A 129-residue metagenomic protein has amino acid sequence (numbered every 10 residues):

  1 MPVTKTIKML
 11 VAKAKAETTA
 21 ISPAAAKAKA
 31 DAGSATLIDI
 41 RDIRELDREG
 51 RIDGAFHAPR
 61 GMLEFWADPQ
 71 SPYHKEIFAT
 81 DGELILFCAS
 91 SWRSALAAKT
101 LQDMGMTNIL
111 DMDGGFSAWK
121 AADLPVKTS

Functional and structural regions predicted by a protein language model:
M1-A35, I43-E83, W92-S129: Rhodanese-like catalytic fold shared by cysteine-dependent sulfurtransferases and DSP/PTP-type phosphatases
I38: Active-site flanking residues adjacent to catalytic metal/cofactor-binding acidic residues
F87: Short, surface-exposed ligand- or partner-binding patches at beta-edge/loop junctions that are enriched in aromatics
